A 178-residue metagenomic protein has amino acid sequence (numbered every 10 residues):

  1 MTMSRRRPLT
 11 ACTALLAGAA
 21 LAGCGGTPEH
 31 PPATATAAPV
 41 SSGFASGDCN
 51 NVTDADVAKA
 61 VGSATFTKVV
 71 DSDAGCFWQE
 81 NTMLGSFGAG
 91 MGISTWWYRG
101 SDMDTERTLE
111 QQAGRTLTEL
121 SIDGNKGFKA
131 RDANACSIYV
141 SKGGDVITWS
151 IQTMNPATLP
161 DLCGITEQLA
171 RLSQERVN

Functional and structural regions predicted by a protein language model:
M1-T13: Bacterial N-terminal signal peptides that target proteins for export
R6-L9, A20-A35: Bacterial lipoprotein signal-peptidase II cleavage site
G25, D48-N50, G75-F77, A135-S137 (+1 more regions): Sequence contexts marking disulfide-bonded cysteines in secreted/extracellular proteins
P31-A89: Extracytoplasmic low-complexity, Pro/Thr/Ser/Ala/Gly-rich segments that lie immediately after a secretion/anchoring
A60-V61, F87-I93, T148-W149, E175-R176: Short cysteine/histidine-rich zinc-coordinating motifs and their immediately flanking basic loops
S63-N125, K129-A130: Short, solvent-exposed recognition patches
Q111, R115-N178: A short, solvent-exposed beta-edge/loop patch
